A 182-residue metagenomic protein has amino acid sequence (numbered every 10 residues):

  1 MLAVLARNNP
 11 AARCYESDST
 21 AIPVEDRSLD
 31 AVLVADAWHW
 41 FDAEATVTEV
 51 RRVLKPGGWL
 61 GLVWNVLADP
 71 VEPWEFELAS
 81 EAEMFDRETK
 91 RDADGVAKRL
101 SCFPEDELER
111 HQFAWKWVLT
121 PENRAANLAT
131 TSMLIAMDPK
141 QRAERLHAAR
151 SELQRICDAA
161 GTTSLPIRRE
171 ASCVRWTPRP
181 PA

Functional and structural regions predicted by a protein language model:
M1-E25: Class I SAM-dependent methyltransferase SAM/SAH-binding core
R7, A45-T48, P73: Generic recognition of short, well-ordered alpha-helical segments
V32-L33: Hydrophobic beta-strand segment of the Class I
W40-V53: A short, conserved alpha-helix within the catalytic core of class I
R51, K55-L119: Conserved catalytic/acceptor-binding region of the Class I
V96-A182: Conserved Class I S-adenosyl-L-methionine
